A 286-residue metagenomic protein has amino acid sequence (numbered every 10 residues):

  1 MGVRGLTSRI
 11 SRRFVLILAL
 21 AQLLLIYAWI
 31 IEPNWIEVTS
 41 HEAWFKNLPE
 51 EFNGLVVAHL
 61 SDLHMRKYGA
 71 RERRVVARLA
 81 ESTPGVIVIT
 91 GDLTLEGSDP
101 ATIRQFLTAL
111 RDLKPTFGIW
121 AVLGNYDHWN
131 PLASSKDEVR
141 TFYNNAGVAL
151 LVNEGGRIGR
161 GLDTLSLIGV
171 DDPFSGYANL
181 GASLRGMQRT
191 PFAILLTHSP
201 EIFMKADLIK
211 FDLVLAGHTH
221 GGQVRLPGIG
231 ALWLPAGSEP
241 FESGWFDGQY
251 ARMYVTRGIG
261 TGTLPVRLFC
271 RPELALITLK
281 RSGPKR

Functional and structural regions predicted by a protein language model:
M1-E51: N-terminal membrane-anchoring alpha-helices
T39-F45, E154-G161, E242-G248: Short acidic-hydrophobic surface loop/beta-edge motif
E51-A149: Membrane-embedded segments
G54-H64, T164-D172, I194-H198, R252-R257: Active-site-proximal beta-strand elements of phosphoester/diester hydrolases
L63-M65, L93-E96, N125-W129, G156-I158 (+4 more regions): Solvent-exposed loop/turn segments at secondary-structure junctions within structured extracellular/periplasmic domains
G85-I87, D92, P191-I194, D212: Conserved acidic residues
P131-A149, G155, R160-T197, F203-M204 (+2 more regions): Binuclear metal-dependent hydrolase catalytic cores centered on His/Asp/Glu-rich metal-binding motifs
P200-L276, G283-P284: Conserved beta-sheet core of the metallophosphoesterase superfamily
